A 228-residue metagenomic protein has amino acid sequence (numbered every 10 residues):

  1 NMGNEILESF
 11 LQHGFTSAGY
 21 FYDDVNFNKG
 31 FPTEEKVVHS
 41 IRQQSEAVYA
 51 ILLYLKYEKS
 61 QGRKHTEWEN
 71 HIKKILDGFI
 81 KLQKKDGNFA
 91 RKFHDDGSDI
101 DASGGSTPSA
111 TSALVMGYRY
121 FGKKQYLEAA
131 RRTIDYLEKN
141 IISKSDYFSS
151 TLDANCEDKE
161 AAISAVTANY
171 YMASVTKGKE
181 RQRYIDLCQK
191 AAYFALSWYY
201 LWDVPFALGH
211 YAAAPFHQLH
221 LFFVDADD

Functional and structural regions predicted by a protein language model:
N1-D228: Glycan-recognition and catalytic cores of secretory/periplasmic carbohydrate-active enzymes
